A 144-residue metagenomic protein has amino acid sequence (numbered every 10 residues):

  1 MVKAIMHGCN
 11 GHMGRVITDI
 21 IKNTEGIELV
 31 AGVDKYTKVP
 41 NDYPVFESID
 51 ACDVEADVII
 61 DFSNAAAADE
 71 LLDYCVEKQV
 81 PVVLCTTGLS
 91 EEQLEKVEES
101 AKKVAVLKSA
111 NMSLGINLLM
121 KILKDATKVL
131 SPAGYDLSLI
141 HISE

Functional and structural regions predicted by a protein language model:
C9, S63: NAD(P)H cofactor-binding loop motif with strongest signal on the N-terminal glycine-rich segment
N10, G14-T18: N-terminal Rossmann NAD(P)H-binding glycine-rich loop of SDR-like oxidoreductase domains
N23-N41: NAD(P)-binding Rossmann-fold cofactor-contacting core
E28-L29, N41-E55: Short acidic low-complexity segments
V54, A66-L84: Rossmann-fold NAD(P) dinucleotide-binding segment
D73, T86-V106, N117: Rossmann-fold NAD(P)-binding glycine/threonine-rich loop
L119-L139: Anionic-ligand binding region
I140-E144: Conserved small/polar residues in nucleotide/adenosyl-binding loops
